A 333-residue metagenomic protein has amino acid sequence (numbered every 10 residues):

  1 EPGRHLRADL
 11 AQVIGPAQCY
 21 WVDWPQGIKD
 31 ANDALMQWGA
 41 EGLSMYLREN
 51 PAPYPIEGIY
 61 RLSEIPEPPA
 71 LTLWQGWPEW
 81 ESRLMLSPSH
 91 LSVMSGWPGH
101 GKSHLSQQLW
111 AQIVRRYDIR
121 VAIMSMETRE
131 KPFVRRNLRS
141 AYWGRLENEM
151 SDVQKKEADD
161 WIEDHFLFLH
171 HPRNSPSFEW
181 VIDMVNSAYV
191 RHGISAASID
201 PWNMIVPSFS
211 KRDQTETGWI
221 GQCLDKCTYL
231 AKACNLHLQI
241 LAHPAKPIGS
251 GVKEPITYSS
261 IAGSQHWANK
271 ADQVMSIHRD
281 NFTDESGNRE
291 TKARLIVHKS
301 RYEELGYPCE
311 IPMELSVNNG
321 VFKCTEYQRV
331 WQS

Functional and structural regions predicted by a protein language model:
E1-E67: TOPRIM fold recognition
E1-G15, W24-Q26, H170, P176-D183 (+3 more regions): Mg2+-dependent endonuclease catalytic cores in nucleic-acid-processing enzymes, primarily RNase H-like
G3-R7, I28-D33, E130-R135, I205-F209 (+3 more regions): Switch/connector loops and helix/strand junctions flanking conserved nucleotide-binding motifs in nucleotide-processing
I14-A17, Y117, C234, K270-A271: Short, structured coil segments at secondary-structure junctions
A52-G144: The Walker A/P-loop phosphate-binding site
P98-G99, F178-I182, N186-I194, K211 (+2 more regions): C-terminal regions of RecA-like/P-loop NTPase motor modules
Y117-Q214, W331: Conserved inter-motif catalytic segment of the P-loop NTP-binding fold
S198-I199, L236-H243: Structural recognition of the conserved hydrophobic beta-strand(s) that form the central parallel beta-sheet of P-loop
